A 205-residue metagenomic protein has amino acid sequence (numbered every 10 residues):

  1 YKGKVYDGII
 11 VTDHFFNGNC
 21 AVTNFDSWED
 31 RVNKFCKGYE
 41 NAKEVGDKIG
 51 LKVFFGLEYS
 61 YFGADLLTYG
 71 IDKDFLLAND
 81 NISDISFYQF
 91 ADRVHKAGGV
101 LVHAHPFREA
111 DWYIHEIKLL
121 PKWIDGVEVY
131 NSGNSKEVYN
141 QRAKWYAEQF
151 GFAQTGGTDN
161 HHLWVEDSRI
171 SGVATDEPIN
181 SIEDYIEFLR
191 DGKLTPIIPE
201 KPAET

Functional and structural regions predicted by a protein language model:
Y1-Y61, P121-K122, H162-W164: An N-terminally biased module of ancient metal coordination in phosphate/nucleic-acid-related enzymes
G8-D13, N33, F54-L57, V102-H105 (+2 more regions): Active-site neighborhood of phospho(di)ester-bond hydrolases with catalytic His/Asp-centered motifs
T23, A78-N81, H115: Short, solvent-exposed loop/turn segments at secondary-structure boundaries
F25-N33, N79, E128-S132: The substrate-binding groove and active-site-proximal loops of carbohydrate-active enzymes, especially glycoside
V32, C36, S83-S86, H115-I117 (+1 more regions): Charged helix-capping and loop-helix junction motifs
K43-D47, Y88-V102, A143-F152: Surface-exposed amphipathic alpha-helices with a cationic face
F62-F75, D92, E109-T205: Charged catalytic cores and adjacent phosphate/nucleic-acid-binding surfaces used for phosphate/nucleic-acid chemistry
A64-Y69, F75-A104: Hydrophobic, well-structured mid-protein blocks that either form specific transmembrane helices
